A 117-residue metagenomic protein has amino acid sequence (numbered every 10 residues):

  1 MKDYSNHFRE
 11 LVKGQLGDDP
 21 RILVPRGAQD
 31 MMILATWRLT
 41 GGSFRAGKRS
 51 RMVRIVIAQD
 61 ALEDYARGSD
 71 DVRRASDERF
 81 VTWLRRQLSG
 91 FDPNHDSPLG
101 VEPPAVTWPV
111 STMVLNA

Functional and structural regions predicted by a protein language model:
M1, N116-A117: C-terminal end-of-chain micro-motif
M1-G27, V110: Negatively charged, low-complexity tracts enriched in Asp/Glu with abundant Ser/Thr
D18-R21, R45-A46, R51, V72 (+2 more regions): Intrinsically disordered, low-complexity, compositionally biased regions/tails
D19-M31, D70-A75: Short, surface-exposed loop and linker segments with low hydrophobicity and enrichment for Pro/Ser/Thr
V24-G47: N-terminal interaction modules that seed assembly of large macromolecular complexes
T40-E78, T82: Intrinsically disordered, low-complexity regulatory segments enriched in Ser/Thr/Pro and charged residues
A66-N116: Acidic, low-complexity intrinsically disordered segments
